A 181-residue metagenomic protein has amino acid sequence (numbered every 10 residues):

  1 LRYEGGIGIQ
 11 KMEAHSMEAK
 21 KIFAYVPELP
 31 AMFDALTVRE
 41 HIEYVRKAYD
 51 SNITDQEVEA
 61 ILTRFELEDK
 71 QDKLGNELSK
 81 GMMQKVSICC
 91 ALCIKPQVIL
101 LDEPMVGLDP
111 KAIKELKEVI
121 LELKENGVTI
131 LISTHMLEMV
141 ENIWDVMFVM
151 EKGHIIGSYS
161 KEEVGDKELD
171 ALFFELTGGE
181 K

Functional and structural regions predicted by a protein language model:
E43, K47, I53-K70: Conserved ABC ATPase "signature" region
L74-G81: Conserved ABC ATPase signature
I99-E103: Catalytic Walker B motif of ABC-type/P-loop ATPase nucleotide-binding domains
K114-N126: Helical segment within the ABC ATPase nucleotide-binding domain
T134-H135: H-loop/switch region of ABC-family ATPase nucleotide-binding domains
V140-N142: A short, surface-exposed alpha-helical micro-motif characterized by mixed small hydrophobic and charged/polar residues
